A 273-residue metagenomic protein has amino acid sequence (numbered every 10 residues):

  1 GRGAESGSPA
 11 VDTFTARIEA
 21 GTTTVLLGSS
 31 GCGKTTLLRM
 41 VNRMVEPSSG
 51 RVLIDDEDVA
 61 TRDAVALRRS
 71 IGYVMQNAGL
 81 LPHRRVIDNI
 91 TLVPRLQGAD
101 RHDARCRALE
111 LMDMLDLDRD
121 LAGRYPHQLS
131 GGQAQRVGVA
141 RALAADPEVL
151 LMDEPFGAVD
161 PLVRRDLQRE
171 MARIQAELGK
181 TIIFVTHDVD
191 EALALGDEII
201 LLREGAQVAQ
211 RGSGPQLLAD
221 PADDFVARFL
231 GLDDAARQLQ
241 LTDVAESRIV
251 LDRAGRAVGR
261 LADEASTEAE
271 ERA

Functional and structural regions predicted by a protein language model:
L27-S29: The feature captures the beta-strand-to-loop junction immediately N-terminal to the Walker
N42: Helix-to-loop junction immediately C-terminal to a conserved catalytic motif
D58-G72, L96, R101-H102: ABC ATPase NBD coupling module
I87-R95, R105, L109: Short helical segment in ABC ATPase nucleotide-binding domains corresponding to the A-loop/adjacent helical element
H102-D120: Conserved ABC ATPase "signature" region
Y125-L129, Q133-Q135: Conserved ABC ATPase signature
A144-E148: A short, proline-enriched helix->beta-strand linker immediately N-terminal to the Walker B motif in ABC-type P-loop
L150-E154: Catalytic Walker B motif of ABC-type/P-loop ATPase nucleotide-binding domains
